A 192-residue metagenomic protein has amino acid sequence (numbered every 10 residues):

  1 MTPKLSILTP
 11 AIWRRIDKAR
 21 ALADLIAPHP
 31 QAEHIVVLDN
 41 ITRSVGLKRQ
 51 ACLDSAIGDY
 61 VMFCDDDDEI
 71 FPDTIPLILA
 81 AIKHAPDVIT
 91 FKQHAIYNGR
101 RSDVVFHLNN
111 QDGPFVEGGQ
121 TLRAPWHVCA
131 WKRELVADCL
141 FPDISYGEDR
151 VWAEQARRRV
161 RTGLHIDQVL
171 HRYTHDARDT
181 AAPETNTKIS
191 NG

Functional and structural regions predicted by a protein language model:
A21-H34: Short, acidic, metal-binding catalytic loop of nucleotide-sugar glycosyltransferases
N40-A56: Glycine-rich, basic loop-to-helix element that forms the pyrophosphate-binding segment of sugar-nucleotide handling
V61: Short aromatic/hydrophobic "clamp" motif used to bind/position activated sugar donors
D65-E69: The conserved acidic donor/metal-binding loop of glycosyltransferases
I75-V104: Conserved donor NDP-sugar-binding/catalytic core segment of glycosyltransferases
N110-W131: A recurrent flexible, glycine/aromatic-enriched loop bordering the glycosyltransferase active site that acts as
Y146-W152: Acidic donor-binding loop at a coil-to-helix junction in glycosyltransferase catalytic cores that engages
I166-N191: Active-site donor/metal-binding and catalytic loop motifs of nucleotide-sugar-dependent glycosylation enzymes
